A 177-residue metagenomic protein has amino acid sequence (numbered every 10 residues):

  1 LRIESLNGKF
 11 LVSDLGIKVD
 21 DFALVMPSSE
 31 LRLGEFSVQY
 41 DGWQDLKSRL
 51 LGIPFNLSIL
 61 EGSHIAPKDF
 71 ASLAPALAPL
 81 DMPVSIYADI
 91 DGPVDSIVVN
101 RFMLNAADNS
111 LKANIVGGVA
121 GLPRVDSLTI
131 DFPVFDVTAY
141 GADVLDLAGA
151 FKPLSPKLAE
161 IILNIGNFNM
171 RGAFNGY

Functional and structural regions predicted by a protein language model:
L1-L31, F36-N105, P123-Y177: Extended amphipathic, helix-rich lipid-handling scaffolds
A107-N109: Outer-membrane beta-barrel proteins
K112-I115: Long, internal scaffold/assembly segments composed of regular secondary structure
G118-A120: Edge beta-strand at a domain terminus
